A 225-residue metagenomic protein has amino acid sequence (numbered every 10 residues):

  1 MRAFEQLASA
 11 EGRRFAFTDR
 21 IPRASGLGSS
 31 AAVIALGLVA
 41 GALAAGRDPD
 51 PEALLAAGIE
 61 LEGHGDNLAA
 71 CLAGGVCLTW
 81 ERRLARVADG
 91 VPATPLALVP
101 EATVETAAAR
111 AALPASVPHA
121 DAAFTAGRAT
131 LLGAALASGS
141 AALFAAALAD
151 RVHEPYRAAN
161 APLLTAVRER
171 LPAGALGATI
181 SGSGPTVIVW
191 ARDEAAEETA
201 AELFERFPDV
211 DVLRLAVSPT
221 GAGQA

Functional and structural regions predicted by a protein language model:
M1-E11, P22-A24: N-terminal beta-alpha supersecondary unit
R2-E5, V39-L43, A134: Short glycine/serine- and small hydrophobic-enriched flexible loop segments
S9-R14, G41-A57, E197-L203: Phosphate-handling active-site elements
D19-G28, G58-G65, A115-A120: A short glycine/serine-rich beta->alpha loop
L27-P51, L72-G74: DPxDG-like acidic metal-binding loop motif
P49-T94, A159-T165, R170-L171, A178-I180 (+1 more regions): Alpha/beta catalytic cores of group-transfer enzymes, especially the acyltransferase/condensing modules of polyketide
P92-G174: Acyltransferase
L136-A225: Glycine-rich, charge-dense phosphate/pyrophosphate-binding loop(s) and the adjacent flexible "lid"/catalytic subdomain
